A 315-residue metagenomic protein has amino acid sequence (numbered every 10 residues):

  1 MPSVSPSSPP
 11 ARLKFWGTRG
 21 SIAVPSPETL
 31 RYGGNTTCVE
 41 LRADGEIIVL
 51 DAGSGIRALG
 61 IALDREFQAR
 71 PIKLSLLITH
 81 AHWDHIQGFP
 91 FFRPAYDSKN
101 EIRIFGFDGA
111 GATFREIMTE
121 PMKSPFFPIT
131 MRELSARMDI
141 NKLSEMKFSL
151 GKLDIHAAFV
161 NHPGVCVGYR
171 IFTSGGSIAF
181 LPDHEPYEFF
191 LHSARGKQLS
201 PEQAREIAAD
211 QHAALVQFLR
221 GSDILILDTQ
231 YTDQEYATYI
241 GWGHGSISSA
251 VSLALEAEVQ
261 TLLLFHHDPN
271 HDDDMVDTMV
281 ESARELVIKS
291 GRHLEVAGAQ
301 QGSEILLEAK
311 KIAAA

Functional and structural regions predicted by a protein language model:
P2-S8, C38-R42, D139-F265, V276-E285 (+2 more regions): Metal-dependent phosphodiesterase/nuclease catalytic metal-binding core
P9-K14: Extreme N-terminal starter segment of soluble prokaryotic enzymes
G17-P25, S149-D154: Short Pro/Gly-enriched beta-strand edge/turn motifs at strand-loop
A23-W83, Q87-D97, Y187-H192, E206-I207 (+1 more regions): Pre-active-site segment of Zn-dependent metallo-hydrolases
V49-G53, L74-H82, G106, A179-P182 (+4 more regions): Active-site neighborhood of phospho(di)ester-bond hydrolases with catalytic His/Asp-centered motifs
R57, H85, D233-Q234, H271: Short glycine-rich, flexible loops that bind phosphorylated cofactors or substrates
Q68-R132: Active-site HxH/HxHxD metal-binding segment of metal-dependent hydrolases
G291-S303: Canonical P-loop GTPase G-domain recognition
